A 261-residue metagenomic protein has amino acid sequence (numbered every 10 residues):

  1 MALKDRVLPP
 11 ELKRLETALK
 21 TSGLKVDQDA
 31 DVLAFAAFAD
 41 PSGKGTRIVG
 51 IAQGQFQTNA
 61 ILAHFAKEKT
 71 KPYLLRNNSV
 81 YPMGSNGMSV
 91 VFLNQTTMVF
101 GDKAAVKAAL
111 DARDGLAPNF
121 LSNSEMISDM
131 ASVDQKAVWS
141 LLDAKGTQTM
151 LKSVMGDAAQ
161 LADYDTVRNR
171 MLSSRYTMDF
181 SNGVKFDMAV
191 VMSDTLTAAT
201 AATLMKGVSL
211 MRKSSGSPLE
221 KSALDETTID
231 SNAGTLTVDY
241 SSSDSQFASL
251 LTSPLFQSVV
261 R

Functional and structural regions predicted by a protein language model:
M1-P82, S128-T166, T203-T228, T235-T237 (+2 more regions): Structural boundary/hinge residues at secondary-structure and domain interfaces
L33-A39, N86-L93, S174-M178: Short, surface-exposed beta-strand/loop micro-motifs that present aromatic residues
G45-R47, F56, L75-N77, V91-M98 (+1 more regions): Short, solvent-exposed coil/turn segments at beta-strand boundaries
I48-A52, M98, L172-Y176, N182-V190 (+2 more regions): One face of beta-strands
A60-L62, A109-D111, A198-A201: Solvent-exposed, non-transmembrane alpha-helical starts
M83-G115, G183, T228-F247: A short, solvent-exposed beta-edge/loop patch
M88-L151: A conserved glycine-rich beta-strand in the N-terminal activation segment of trypsin-fold
L116, R170-L172, Y176-K221: Gly/Pro-enriched, hydrophobic low-complexity segments that function as extracytoplasmic propeptides/linkers
